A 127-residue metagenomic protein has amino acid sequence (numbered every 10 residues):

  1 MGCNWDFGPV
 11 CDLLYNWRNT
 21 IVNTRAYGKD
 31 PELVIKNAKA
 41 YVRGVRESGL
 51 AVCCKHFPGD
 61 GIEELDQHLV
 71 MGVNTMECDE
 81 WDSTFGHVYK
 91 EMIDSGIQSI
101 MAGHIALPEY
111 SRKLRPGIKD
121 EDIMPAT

Functional and structural regions predicted by a protein language model:
N4-L14, C54-D60: Short glycine-enriched loops at secondary-structure junctions
W17-T24, L65-M71: A short small-residue
K29-T127: Second-shell residues forming the walls of enzyme active-site clefts
